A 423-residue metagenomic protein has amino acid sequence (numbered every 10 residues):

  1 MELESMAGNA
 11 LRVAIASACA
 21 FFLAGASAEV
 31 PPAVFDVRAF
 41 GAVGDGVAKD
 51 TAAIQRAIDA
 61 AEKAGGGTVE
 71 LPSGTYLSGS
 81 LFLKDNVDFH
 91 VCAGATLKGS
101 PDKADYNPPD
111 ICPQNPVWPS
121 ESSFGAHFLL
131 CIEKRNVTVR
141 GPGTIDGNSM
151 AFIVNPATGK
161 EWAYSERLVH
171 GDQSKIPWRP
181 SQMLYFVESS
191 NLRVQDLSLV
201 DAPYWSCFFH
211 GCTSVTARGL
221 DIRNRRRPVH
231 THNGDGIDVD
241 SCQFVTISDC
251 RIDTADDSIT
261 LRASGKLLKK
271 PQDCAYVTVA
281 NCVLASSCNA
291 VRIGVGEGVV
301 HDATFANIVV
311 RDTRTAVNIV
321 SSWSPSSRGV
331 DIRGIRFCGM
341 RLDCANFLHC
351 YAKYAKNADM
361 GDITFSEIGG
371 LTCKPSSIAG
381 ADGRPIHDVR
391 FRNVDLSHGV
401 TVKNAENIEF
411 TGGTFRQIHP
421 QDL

Functional and structural regions predicted by a protein language model:
M1-N9: N-terminal secretory signal peptides that target proteins for export/translocation
A10-A24: Bacterial N-terminal signal peptides
S27-L423: Extracellular/periplasmic carbohydrate-active domains that bind, remodel, or depolymerize complex polysaccharides
